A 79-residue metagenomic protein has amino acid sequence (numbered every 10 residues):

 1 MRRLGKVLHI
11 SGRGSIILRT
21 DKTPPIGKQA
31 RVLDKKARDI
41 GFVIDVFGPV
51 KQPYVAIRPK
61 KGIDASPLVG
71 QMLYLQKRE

Functional and structural regions predicted by a protein language model:
M1-E79: Peripheral interaction segments used for macromolecular assembly
